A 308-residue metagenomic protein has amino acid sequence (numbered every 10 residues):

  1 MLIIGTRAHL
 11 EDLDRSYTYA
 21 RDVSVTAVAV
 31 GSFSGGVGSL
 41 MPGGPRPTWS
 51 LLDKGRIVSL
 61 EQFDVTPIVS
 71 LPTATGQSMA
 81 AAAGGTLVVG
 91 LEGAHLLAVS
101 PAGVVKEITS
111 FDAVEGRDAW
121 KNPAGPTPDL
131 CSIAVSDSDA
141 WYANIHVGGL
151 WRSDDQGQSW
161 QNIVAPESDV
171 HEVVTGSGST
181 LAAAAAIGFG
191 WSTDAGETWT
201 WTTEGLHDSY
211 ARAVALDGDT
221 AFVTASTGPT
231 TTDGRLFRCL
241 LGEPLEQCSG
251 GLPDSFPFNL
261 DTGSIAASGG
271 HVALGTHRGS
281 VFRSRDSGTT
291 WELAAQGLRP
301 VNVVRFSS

Functional and structural regions predicted by a protein language model:
M1-S308: Extracellular glycan-interacting surfaces
